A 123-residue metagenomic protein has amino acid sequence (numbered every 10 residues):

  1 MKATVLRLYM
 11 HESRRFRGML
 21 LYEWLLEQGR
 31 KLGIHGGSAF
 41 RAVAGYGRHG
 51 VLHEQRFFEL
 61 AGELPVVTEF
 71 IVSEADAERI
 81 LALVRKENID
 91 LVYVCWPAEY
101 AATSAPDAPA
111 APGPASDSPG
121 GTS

Functional and structural regions predicted by a protein language model:
M1-S123: Positively charged, small/polar-rich N-terminal and surface patches that mediate targeting and assembly and bind
